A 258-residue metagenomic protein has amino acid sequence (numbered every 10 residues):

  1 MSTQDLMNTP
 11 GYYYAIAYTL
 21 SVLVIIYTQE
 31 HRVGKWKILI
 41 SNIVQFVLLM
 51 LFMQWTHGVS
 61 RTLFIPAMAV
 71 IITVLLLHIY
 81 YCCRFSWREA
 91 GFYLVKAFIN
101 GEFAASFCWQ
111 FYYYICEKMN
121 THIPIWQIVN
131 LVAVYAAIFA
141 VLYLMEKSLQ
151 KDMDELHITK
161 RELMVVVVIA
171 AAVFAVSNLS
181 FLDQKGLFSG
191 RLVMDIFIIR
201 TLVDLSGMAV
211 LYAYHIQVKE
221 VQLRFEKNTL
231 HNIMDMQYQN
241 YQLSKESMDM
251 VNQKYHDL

Functional and structural regions predicted by a protein language model:
M1-Y18: Hydrophobic transmembrane alpha-helical segments in integral membrane proteins
D5-N8, I125-Q127, L192-F197: Interfacial loop-to-helix junctions that mark the boundaries of transmembrane helices in multi-pass membrane
L6, Y18-L39, F52-V168, V173-L187: Juxtamembrane segments at transmembrane-helix boundaries in multi-pass signal-transduction membrane proteins
N42-F46: N-terminal, Lys/Arg-enriched amphipathic/low-complexity engagement segments that precede the first folded domain
Y135-A140, V168-A175, I196-I216: Alpha-helical membrane-embedded segments
V141-E155, S180-G186, D204-M236: Juxtamembrane or sensor-core-proximal signal-transducing alpha helices that couple sensory domains to cytosolic
Q237, S244-L258: Conserved DHp (HisKA) dimerization/phosphotransfer helix of two-component histidine kinases, i.e., the long coiled-coil
